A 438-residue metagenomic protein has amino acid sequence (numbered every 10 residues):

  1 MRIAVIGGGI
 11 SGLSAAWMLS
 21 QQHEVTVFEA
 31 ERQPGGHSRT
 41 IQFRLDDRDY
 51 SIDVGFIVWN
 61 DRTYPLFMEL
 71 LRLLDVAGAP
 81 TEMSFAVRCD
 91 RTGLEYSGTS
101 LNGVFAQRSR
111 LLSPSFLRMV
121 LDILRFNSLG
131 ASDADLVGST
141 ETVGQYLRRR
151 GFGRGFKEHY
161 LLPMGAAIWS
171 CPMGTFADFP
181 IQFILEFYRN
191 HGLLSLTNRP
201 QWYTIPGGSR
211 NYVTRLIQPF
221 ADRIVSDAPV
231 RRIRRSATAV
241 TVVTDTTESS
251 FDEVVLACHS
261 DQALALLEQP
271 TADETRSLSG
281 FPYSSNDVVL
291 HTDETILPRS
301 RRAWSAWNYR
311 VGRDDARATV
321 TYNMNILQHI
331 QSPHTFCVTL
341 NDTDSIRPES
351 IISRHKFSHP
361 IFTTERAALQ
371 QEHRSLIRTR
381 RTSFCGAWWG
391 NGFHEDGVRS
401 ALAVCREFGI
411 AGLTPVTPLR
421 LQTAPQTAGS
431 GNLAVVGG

Functional and structural regions predicted by a protein language model:
R2-V27: N-terminal Rossmann-like FAD-binding beta1-loop-alpha1 element of flavoenzymes
S11, Q33, D261: Conserved Rossmann-like nucleotide-cofactor binding loop
S20-R44: Glycine-rich FAD pyrophosphate-binding loop
I41-F67: N-terminal glycine-rich dinucleotide-binding loop that anchors FAD/FMN and/or NAD(P) in oxidoreductases
Q42, S97-S100, A316-G438: Conserved flavin/dinucleotide-binding core of flavoenzymes
D61-I181, L185-E186: Mobile amphipathic helical/loop "lid" adjacent to a hydrophobic cofactor/ligand pocket
L185-D245, S249: Helical element adjacent to the flavin cofactor pocket in flavoenzyme catalytic cores
A228-S358: Mid-domain catalytic core of redox enzymes that form a hydrophobic substrate pocket/lid adjacent to a catalytic redox
